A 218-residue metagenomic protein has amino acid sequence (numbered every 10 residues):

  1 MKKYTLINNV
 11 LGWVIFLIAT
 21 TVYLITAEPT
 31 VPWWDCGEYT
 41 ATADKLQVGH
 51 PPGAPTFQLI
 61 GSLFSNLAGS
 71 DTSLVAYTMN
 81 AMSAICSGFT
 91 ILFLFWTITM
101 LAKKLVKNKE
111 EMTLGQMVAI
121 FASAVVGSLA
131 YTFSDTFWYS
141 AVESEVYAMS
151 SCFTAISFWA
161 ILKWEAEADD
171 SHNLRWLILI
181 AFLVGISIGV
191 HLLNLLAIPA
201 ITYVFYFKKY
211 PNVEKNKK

Functional and structural regions predicted by a protein language model:
M1-V22, F89-L92, E111-V125: Start-transfer (signal-anchor) and selected internal transmembrane alpha helices of multi-pass inner/ER membrane
T5-W33, Y131-F133, H191: Transmembrane signal-anchor helices characteristic of membrane glycosylation enzymes that use polyprenol
W13, A81-M112, I156-A160: Transmembrane-helix motifs of polytopic, lipid-linked glycan transferases
I25, T72-N80, L105-I120, A124-S151 (+1 more regions): Aromatic- and kink-enriched transmembrane "portal" helix at the membrane-lumen/periplasm boundary that abuts
A27-Y39, G49-G61, Y77: Extracytoplasmic catalytic/substrate-binding loops of multi-pass membrane glycan-assembly enzymes
I85-L92, S144, A148-W159, L177-I180 (+1 more regions): Alpha-helical transmembrane segments of multi-pass membrane proteins
L114, V118, S157-W176, F205-E214: Membrane-interface transmembrane helices that cradle and orient dolichyl/undecaprenyl
L193-Y206: Transmembrane-embedded, aromatic-rich helix segments that form part of the hydrophobic channel/pocket engaging
